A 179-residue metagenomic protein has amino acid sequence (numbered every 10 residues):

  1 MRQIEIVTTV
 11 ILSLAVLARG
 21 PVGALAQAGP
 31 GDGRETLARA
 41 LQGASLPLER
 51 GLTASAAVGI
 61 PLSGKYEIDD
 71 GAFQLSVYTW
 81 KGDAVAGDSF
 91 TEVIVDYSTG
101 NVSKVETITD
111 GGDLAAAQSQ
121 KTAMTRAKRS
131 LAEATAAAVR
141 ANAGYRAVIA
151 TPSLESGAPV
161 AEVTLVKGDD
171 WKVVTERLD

Functional and structural regions predicted by a protein language model:
R2-T9, L14-D179: Long, terminal "pre-/pro-" and other extracytoplasmic accessory regions that lie outside the mature folded/catalytic
